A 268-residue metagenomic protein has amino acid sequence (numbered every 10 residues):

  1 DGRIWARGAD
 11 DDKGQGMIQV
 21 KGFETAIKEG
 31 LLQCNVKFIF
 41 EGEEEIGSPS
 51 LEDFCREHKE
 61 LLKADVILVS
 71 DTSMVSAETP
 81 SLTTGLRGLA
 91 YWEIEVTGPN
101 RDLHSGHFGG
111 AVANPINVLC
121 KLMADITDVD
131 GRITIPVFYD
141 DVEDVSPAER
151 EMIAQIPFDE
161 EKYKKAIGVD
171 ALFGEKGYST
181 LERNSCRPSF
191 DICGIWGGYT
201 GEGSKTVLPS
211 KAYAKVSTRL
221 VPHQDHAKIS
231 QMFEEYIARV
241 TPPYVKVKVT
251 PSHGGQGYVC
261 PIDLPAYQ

Functional and structural regions predicted by a protein language model:
D1-G8: Glycine/charged-rich beta-loop-alpha catalytic/anionic-binding loops adjacent to active sites
R3, L31, G131-R132: Residue-level recognition of short, well-ordered coil/turn positions that link secondary-structure elements
I4, D65-I67, E93: Short glycine-aspartate micro-motif
G8-G85: Acidic/histidine-rich catalytic neighborhood of metal-dependent amide-processing enzymes
V75-A77, Y91-E93, T97-Q268: Metal-dependent amide/peptide-bond hydrolase catalytic core, centered on the "pita-bread" metallohydrolase fold
L86-A90: Short, flexible loop/turn motifs enriched in small residues
